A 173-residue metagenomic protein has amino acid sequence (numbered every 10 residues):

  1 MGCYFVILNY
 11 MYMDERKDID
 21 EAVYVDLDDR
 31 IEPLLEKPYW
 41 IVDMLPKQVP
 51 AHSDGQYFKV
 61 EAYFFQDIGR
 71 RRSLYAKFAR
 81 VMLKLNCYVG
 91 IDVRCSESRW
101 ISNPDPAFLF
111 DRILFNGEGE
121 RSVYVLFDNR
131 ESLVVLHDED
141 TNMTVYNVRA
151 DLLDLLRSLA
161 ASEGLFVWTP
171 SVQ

Functional and structural regions predicted by a protein language model:
G2-N142, N147-Q173: Structured alpha/beta or helical-core interaction and ligand-binding surfaces enriched in interleaved
